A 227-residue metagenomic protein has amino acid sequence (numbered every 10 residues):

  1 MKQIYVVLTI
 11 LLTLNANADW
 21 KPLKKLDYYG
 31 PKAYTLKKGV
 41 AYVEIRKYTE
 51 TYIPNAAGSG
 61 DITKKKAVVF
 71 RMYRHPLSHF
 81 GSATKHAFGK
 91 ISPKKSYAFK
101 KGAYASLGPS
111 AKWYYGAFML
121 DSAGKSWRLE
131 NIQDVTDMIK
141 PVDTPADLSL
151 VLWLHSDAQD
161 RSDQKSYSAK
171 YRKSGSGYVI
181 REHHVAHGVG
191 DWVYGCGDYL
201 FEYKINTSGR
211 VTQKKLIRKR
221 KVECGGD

Functional and structural regions predicted by a protein language model:
I4-L14: Sec-dependent N-terminal signal peptides
N17-K21, S208: Polybasic, low-complexity, intrinsically disordered segments
W20-Q164: Extended, low-hydrophobicity segments enriched in charged/polar residues
R46, Y73, D121, E130 (+4 more regions): A structural detector for beta-sheet-dominated domains
A117, L200-E202: Hydrophobic beta-strand positions in blades of beta-propellers and related beta-sheet-rich domains
A146-Y199, N206-G209: Acidic, glycine-rich flexible loop segments
A186-H187, K214-D227: Short, solvent-exposed aromatic-acidic interface loops
